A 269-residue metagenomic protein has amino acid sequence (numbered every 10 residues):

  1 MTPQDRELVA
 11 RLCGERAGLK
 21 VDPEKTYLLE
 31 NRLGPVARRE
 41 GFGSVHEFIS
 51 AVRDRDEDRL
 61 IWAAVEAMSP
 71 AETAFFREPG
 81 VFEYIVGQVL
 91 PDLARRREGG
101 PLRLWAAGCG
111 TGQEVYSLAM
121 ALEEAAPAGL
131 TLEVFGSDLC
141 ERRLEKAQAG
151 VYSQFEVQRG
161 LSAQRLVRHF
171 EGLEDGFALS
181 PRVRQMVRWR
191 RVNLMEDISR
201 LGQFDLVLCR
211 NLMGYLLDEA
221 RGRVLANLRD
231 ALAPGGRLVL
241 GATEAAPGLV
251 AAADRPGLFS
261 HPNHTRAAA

Functional and structural regions predicted by a protein language model:
M1-W105, L225, G241: Conserved AdoMet
G87, P91, M120-E124, A149 (+1 more regions): Short, well-ordered alpha-helices that flank and scaffold nucleotide-derived cofactor binding pockets
G99-G112, L132-F135: Conserved class I S-adenosyl-L-methionine
T111-P127: Conserved SAM-binding loop of SAM-dependent methyltransferases across substrates and taxa, primarily the Class I
A128-L208, L212-A220, A245-P247: Extended basic-aromatic, gly/pro-enriched interface segments that bind polyanionic ligands
L206, P247-A269: Core SAM-dependent methyltransferase catalytic element
G222-P234: A short glycine-rich, Lys/Arg-flanked "PGG" loop and its adjoining helix->strand segment in the class I
P234-A242: Conserved beta-strand signature within the Rossmann-like core of class I S-adenosyl-L-methionine
